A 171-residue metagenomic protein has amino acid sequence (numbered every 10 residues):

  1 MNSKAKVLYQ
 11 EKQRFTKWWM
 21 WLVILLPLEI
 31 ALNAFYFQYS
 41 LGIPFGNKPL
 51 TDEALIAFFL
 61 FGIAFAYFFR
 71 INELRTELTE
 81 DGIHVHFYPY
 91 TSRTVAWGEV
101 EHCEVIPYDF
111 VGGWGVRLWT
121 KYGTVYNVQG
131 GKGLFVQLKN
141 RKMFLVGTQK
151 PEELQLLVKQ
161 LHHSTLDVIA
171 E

Functional and structural regions predicted by a protein language model:
M1-P49, M143: N-terminal membrane-targeting/pre-transmembrane regions
N2, E11-T16, V85-Q149: Non-transmembrane, membrane-adjacent beta-strand/coil modules in membrane-associated proteins and peripheral
K6, R75, G133: A residue-level signal for beta-strand positions that form part of recognition/binding surfaces within mature
Y9, R14, T76-H84, L161: Structured catalytic/translocation cores of nucleotide/phosphate-coupled proteins
L22-S40, D52-F59, H86-G98, H163-E171: Short, charge-rich amphipathic segments
Y36-R75: N-terminal leader/targeting helix
F59-E104: Conserved beta-hairpin
T148-E171: Cytosol-/stroma-facing membrane-proximal "stalk/adaptor" domains immediately downstream of transmembrane anchors
